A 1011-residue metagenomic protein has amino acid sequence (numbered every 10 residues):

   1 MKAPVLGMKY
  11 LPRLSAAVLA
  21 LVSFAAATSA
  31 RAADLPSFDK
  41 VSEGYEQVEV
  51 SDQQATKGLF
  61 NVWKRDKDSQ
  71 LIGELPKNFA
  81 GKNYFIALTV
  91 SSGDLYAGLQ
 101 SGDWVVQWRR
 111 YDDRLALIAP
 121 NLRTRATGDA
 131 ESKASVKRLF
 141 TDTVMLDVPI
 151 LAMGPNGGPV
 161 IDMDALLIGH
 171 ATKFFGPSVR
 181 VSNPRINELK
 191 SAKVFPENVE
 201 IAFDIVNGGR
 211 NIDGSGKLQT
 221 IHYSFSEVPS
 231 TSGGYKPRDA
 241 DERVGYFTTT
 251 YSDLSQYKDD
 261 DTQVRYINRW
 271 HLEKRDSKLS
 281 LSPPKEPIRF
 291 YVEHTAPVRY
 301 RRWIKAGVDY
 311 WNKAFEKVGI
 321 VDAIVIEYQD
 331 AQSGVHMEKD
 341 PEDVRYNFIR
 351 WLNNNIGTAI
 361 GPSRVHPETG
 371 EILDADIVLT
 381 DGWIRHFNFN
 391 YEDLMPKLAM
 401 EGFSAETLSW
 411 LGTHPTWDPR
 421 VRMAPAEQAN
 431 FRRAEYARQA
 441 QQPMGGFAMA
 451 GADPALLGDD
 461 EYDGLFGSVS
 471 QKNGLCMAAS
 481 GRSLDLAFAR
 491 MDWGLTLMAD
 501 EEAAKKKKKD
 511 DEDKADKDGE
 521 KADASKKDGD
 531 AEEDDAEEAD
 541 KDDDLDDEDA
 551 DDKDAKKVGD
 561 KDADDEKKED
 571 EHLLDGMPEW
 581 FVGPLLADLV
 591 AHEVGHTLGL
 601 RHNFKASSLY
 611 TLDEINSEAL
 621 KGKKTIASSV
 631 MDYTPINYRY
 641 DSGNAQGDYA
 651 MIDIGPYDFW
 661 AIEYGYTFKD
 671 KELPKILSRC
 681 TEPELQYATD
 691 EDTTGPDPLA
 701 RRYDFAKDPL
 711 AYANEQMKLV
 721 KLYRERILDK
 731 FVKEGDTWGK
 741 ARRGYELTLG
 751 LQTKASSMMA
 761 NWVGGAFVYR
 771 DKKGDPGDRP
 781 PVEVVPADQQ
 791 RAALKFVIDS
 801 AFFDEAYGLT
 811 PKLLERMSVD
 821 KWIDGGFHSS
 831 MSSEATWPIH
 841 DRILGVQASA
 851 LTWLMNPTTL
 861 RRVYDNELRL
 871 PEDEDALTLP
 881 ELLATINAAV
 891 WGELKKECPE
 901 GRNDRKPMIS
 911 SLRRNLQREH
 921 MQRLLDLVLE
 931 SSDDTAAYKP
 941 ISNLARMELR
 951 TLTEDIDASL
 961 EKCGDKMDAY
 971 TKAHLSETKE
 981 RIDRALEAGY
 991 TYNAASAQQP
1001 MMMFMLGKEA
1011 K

Functional and structural regions predicted by a protein language model:
K2-A17: Bacterial N-terminal signal peptides that target proteins for export
S15-A26: Bacterial N-terminal signal peptides
T28-A32: Sec/Tat signal peptide C-region and signal peptidase I cleavage site
A33-A296, A314, V318, Q329-K514 (+11 more regions): Auxiliary tRNA-acceptor-end handling modules of aminoacyl-tRNA synthetases
A80, R299-A323: Zn2+-dependent metallopeptidase catalytic core
D261, H294, V298-A306, W580-L585 (+2 more regions): Soluble non-cytosolic domains of exported or imported proteins
K317, E327-N355, P584-A591, H596-Y640: The catalytic-center signature of Zn2+-dependent metalloproteases
L457, E461-G467, Q471-L475, S483 (+7 more regions): Conserved catalytic/binding loops enriched for acidic/polar residues
